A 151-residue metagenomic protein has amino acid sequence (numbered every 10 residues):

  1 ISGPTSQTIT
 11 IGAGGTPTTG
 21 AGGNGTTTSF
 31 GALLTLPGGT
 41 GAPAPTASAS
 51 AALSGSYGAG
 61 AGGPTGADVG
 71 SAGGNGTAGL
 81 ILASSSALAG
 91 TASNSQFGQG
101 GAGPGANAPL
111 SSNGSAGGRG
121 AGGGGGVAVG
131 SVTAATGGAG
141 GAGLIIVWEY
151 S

Functional and structural regions predicted by a protein language model:
I1-G90: Secretome/extracellular-domain signature
G22, G62, G66-V69, G73-L82 (+3 more regions): Collagen triple-helix signature
T27, L33, A116-G118, L144: A residue-level signal for beta-strand positions that form part of recognition/binding surfaces within mature
A44-P45, V127-V129: Short, solvent-exposed loop/turn elements at domain surfaces
Q96: Short Cys/His-rich Zn2+-coordinating modules
G124-V127, S151: Extended hydrophobic/aromatic segments used for targeting, binding, or gating
S131-A135: Short, P/G- and charge-enriched loop/turn segments at secondary-structure junctions
A139-S151: Short, structured beta-strand segments at or near domain termini in extracellular proteins/domains
